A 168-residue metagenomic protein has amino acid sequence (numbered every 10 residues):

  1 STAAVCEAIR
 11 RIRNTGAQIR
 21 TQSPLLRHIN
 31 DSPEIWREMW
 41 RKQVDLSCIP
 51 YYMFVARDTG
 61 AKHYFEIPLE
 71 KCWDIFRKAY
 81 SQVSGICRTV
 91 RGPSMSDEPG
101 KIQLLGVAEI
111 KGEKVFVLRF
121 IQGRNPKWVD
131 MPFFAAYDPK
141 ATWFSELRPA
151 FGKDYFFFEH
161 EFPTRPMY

Functional and structural regions predicted by a protein language model:
S1-V83: Conserved AdoMet/S-adenosylmethionine-binding subsite of the radical SAM
S47-M53, R57-Y168: Auxiliary Fe-S-binding modules of radical SAM enzymes
